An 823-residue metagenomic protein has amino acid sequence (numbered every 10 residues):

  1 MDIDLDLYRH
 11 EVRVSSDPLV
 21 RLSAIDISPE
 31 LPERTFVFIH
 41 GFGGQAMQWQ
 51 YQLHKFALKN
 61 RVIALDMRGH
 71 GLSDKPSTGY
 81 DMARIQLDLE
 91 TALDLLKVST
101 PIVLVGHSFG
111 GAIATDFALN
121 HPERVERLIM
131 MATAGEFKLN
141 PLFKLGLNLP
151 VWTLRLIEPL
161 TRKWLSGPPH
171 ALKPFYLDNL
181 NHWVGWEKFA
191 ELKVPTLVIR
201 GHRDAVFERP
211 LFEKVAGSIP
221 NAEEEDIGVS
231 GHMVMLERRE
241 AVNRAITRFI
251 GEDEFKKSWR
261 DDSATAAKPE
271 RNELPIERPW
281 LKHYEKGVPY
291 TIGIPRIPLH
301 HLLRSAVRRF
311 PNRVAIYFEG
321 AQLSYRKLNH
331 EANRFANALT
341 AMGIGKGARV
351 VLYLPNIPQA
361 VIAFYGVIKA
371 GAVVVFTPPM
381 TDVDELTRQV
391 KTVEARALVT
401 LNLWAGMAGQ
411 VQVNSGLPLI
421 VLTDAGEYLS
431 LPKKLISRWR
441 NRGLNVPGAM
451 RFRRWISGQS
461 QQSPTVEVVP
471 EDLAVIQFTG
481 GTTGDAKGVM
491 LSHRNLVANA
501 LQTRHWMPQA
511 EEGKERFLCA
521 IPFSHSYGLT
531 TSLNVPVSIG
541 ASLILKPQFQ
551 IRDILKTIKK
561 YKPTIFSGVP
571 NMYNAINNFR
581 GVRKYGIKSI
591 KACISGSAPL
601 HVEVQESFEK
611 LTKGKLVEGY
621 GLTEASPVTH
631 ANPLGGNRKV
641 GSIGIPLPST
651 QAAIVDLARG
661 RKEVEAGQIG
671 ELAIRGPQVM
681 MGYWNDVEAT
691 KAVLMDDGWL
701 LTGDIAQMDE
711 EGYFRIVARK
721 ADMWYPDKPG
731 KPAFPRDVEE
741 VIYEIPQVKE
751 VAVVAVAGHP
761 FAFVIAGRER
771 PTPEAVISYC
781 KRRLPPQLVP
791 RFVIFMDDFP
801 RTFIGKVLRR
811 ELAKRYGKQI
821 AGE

Functional and structural regions predicted by a protein language model:
R21-S23, P295, N312-G345, V351-I357 (+2 more regions): Conserved AMP-binding/adenylate-forming core of the ANL superfamily
M67-V105, R244: Active-site loop/oxyanion-hole signature of alpha/beta-hydrolase fold enzymes
G71, P275-K286, H300-K327: AMP-dependent adenylate-forming
L339-I344, S460-E471, I476-C519, I539-A541 (+1 more regions): Conserved adenylate-forming
A341-M342, K369-R454, A766-E769: Structural core segment of the AMP-binding/adenylate-forming
T381-D384, R388, L398-L403, G676 (+5 more regions): AMP-binding/adenylate-forming catalytic core of the ANL superfamily
R442, P563-G568, N577-R638, Q651: Gly/Ser/Thr-rich phosphate-binding loop
V497-R516, S524-I565, N578-F579: Conserved AMP-binding/adenylation subdomain of ANL enzymes
